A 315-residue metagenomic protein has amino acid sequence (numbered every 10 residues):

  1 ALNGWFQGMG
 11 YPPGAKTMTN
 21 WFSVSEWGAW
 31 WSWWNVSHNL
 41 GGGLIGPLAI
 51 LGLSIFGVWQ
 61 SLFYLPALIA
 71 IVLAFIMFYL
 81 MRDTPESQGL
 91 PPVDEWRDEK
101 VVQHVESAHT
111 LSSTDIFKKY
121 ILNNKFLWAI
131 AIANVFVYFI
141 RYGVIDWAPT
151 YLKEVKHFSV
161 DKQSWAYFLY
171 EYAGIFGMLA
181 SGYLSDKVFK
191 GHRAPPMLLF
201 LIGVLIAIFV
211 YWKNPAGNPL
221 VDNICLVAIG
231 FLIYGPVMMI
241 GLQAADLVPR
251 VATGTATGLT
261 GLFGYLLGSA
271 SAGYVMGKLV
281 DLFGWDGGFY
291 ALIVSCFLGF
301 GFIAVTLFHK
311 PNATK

Functional and structural regions predicted by a protein language model:
A1-S37: Cytoplasmic helix-loop-helix junction between adjacent transmembrane helices in 12-TM secondary transporters
G28-P47, L53-S54, G174, G261-A272: Glycine-rich segments within core transmembrane alpha-helices of 12-TM secondary carriers
W34-E86: Helix-loop-helix hairpin linking two adjacent transmembrane segments in secondary transporters
Q88-A129: Juxtamembrane intracellular "pre-TM" segments in multi-pass secondary transporters
N123-L179, V237, S269-M276: Extracytoplasmic gate region of multi-pass secondary transporters
L179-G191, V280: Helix-to-loop junctions at the C-terminal end of transmembrane segments in multipass secondary transporters
K187-L201: Cytoplasmic membrane-interface "Motif A"-like loop-to-helix N-cap segments of 12-TM Major Facilitator Superfamily
I202-A216: C-terminal ends and interior cores of transmembrane alpha-helices in multi-pass membrane transporters/permeases
